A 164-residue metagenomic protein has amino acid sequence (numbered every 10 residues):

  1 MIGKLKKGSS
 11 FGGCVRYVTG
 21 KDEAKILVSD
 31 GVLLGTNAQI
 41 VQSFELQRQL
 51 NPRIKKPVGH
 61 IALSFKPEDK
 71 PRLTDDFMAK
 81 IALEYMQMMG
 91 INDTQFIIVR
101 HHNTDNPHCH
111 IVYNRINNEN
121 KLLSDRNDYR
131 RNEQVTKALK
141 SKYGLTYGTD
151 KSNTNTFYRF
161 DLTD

Functional and structural regions predicted by a protein language model:
M1-D164: N-terminal nicking endonuclease/strand-transfer module with a His-rich metal-binding environment and a catalytic Tyr
